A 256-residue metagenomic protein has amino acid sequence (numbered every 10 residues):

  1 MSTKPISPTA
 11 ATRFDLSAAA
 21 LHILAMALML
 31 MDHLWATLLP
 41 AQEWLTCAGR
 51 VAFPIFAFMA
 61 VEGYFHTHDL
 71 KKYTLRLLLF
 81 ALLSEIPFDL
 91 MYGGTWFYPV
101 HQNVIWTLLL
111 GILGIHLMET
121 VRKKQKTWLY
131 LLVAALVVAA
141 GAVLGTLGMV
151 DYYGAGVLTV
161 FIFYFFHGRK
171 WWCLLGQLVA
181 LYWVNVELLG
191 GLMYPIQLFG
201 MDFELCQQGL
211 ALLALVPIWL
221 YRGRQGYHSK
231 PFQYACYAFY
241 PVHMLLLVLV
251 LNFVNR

Functional and structural regions predicted by a protein language model:
M1-R256: Alpha-helical transmembrane segments and their immediate juxtamembrane cytosolic regions
